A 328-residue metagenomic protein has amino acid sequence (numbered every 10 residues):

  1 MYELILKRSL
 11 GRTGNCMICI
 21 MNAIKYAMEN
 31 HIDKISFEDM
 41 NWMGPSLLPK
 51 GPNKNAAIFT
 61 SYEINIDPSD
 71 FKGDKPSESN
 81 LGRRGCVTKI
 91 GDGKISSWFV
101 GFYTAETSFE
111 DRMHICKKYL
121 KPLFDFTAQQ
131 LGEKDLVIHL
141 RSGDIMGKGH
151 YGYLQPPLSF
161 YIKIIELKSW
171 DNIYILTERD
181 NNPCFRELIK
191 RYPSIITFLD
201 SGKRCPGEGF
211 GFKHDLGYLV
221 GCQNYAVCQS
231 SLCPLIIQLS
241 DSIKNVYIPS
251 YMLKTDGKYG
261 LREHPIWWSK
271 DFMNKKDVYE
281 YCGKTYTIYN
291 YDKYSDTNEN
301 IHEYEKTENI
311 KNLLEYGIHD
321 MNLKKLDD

Functional and structural regions predicted by a protein language model:
E3, W42-D171, P183, C282-D328: Secretory-pathway luminal glycosyltransferase catalytic domains
R8-I18, G147-Q155: A short, glycine/small-residue-rich beta-strand->loop->alpha-helix junction that serves as a flexible
T13, D171-G257, L261: Donor-binding and catalytic core of enzymes assembling or modifying cell-surface/extracellular glycoconjugates
M17-M28, P157-E166: Histidine-anchored nucleotide/phosphate-binding helix
C19-E29, G217-G221, Q238: Short, hydrophobic/amphipathic alpha-helical patches that form generic packing surfaces within helical domains
M28-I35, S242-N245: Short helix-capping/linker segments at secondary-structure and domain boundaries
D33-M43: A short beta-strand-loop structural module common to alpha/beta enzyme folds
V246-Y289: Active-site or metal-binding loop neighborhoods of secreted/extracellular toxin and effector enzymes
